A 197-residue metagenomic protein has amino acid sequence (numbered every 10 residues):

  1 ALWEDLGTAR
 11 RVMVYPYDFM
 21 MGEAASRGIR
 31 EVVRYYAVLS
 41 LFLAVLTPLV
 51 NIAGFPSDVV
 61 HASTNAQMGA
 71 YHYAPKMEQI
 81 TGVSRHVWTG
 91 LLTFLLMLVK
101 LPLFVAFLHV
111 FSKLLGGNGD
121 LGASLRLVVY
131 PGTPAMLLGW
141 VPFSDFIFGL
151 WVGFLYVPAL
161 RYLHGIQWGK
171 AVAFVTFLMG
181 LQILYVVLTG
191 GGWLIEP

Functional and structural regions predicted by a protein language model:
A1, A66-Q67, F177-G180, P197: Polar low-complexity intrinsically disordered regions
L2-L115: Selected alpha-helical membrane-embedding segments in polytopic membrane proteins
L46-F55, F143, L184-W193: C-terminal TM-helix exit segments that contain a strictly Trp-centered aromatic cap at the helix terminus
A53, H72-Q79, L163-A171, W193-P197: Short, highly charged low-complexity linear segments
A53-A62, G149-V152, G191-P197: Functional transmembrane-helix hotspots
F104-T189: Hydrophobic alpha-helical transmembrane segments and adjacent short intramembrane/lumenal linkers of inner/organellar
